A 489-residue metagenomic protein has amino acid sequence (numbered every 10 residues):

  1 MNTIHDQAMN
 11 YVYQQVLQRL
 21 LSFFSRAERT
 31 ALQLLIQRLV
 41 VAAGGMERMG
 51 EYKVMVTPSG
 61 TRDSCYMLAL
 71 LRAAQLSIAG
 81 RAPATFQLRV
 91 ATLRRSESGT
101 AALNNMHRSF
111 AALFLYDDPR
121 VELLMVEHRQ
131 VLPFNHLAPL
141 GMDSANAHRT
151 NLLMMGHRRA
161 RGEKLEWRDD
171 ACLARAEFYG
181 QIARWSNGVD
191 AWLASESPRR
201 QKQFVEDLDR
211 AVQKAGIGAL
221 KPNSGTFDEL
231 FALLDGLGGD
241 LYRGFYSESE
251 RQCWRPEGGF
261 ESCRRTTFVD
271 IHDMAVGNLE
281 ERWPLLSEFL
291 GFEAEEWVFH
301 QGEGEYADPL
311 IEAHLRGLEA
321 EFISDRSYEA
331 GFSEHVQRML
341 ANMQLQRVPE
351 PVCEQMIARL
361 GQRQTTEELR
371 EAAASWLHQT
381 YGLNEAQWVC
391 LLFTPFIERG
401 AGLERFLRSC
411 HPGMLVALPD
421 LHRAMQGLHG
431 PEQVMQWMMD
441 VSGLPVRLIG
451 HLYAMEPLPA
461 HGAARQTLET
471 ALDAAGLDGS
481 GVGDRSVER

Functional and structural regions predicted by a protein language model:
M1-E51, Q87-A111, D117-R489: Nucleotide-activated chemistry modules centered on ATP-dependent adenylation/adenylyltransferase
M46-G80, L286: A phosphate-binding catalytic loop at a beta-strand-loop-alpha-helix junction that coordinates phosphoryl groups
